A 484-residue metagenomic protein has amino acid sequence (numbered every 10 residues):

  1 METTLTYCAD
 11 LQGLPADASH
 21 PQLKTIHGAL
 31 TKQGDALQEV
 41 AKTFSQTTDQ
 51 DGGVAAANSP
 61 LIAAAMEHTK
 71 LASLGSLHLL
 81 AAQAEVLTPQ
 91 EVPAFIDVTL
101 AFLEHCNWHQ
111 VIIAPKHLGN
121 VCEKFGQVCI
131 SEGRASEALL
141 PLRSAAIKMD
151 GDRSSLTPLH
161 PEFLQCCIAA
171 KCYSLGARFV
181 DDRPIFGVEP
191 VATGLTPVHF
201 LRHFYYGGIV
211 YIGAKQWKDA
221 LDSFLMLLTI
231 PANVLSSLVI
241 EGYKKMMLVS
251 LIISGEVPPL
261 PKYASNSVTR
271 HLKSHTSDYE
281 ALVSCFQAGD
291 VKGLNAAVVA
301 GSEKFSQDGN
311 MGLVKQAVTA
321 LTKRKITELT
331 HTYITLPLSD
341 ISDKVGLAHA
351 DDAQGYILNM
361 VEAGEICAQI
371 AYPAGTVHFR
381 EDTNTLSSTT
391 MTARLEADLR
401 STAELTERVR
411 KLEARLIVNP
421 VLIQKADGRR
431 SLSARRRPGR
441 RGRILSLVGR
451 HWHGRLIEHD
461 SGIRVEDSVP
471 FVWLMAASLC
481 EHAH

Functional and structural regions predicted by a protein language model:
M1-A114, E123, Q127-L156, P161 (+6 more regions): Charged, E/D/K/R/S-rich low-complexity terminal regions of large eukaryotic assembly subunits
P197-F204: Short, solvent-exposed linear motifs at loop/edge-of-secondary-structure regions
